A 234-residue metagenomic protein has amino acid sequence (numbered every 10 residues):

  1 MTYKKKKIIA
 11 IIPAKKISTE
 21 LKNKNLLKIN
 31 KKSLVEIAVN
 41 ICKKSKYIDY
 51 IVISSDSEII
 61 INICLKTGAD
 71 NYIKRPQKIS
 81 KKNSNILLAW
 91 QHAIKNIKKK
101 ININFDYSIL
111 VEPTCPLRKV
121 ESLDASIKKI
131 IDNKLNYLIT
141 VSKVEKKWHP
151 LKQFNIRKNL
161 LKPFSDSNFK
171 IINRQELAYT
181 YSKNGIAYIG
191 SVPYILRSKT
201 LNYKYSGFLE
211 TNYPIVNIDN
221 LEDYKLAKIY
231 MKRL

Functional and structural regions predicted by a protein language model:
M1-K22: N-terminal nucleotide-binding beta1-loop-alpha1 segment
T2-Y3, L209, P214-L234: Hydrophobic helical membrane-anchoring modules
K7-I12, V35, Y50-I53: Hydrophobic targeting segments
K16, R75-K81, Y213-I215: Short, acidic/turn-prone active-site loops that include or flank metal/cofactor- and phosphate-binding residues
L34-Y50, N62-I63: A short, N-terminal amphipathic alpha-helix
Y47-V52, Y213-I215: Short active-site oxyanion
E58-I109, L117-A125: Short phosphate-binding loop-to-helix
L88, H92, Y107, P116-N212: Conserved core of the sugar-phosphate nucleotidyltransferase
